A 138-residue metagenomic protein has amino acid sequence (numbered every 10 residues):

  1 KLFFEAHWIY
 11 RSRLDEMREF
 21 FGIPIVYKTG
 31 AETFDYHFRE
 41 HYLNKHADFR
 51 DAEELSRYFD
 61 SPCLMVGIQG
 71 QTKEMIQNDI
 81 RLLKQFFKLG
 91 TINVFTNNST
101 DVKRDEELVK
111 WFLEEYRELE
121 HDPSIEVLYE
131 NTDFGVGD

Functional and structural regions predicted by a protein language model:
K1-L2, A47-C63, L108-V127: Alpha-helix-loop-beta-strand connector modules within alpha/beta enzyme cores
K1-S12, P24-F49, S61-M65, L89-F95: Core AdoMet radical
R11-M17, K73-L82: Short, acidic/polar
L14-P24, R50-R57, L83-F86: Acidic (Asp/Glu)-rich catalytic clusters
D15, E40-Y42, M75, K103: A generic "cationic amphipathic patch" detector
F21, Y42, Y116-E120: Generic secondary-structure transition motif, activating predominantly at the C-termini of alpha-helices
F34-Y36, E54-D79, N93-V102: Conserved strand-turn element in the central/C-terminal portion of the radical SAM core barrel that lines
Q77-D138: Auxiliary Fe-S-binding modules of radical SAM enzymes
